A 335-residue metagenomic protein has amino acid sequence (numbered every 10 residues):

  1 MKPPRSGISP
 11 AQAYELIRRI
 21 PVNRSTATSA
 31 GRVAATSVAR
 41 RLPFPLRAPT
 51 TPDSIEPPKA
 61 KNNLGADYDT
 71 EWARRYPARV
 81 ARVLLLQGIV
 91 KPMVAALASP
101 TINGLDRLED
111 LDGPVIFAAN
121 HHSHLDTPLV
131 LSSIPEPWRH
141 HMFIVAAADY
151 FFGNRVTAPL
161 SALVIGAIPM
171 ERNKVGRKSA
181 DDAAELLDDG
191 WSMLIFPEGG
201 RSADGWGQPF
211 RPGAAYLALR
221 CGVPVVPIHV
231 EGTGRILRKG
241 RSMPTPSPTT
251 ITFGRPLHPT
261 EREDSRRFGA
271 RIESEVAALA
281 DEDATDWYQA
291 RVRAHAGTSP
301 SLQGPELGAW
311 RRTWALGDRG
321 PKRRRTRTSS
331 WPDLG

Functional and structural regions predicted by a protein language model:
K2-A60, L64, D69, R74 (+2 more regions): Non-catalytic C-terminal accessory region of glycerolipid acyltransferases and related lyso-lipid remodeling enzymes
S25, R32, T36, R79-A98 (+2 more regions): Short hydrophobic helices that act as membrane-entry/anchoring signals
V90-H121: Helix-to-loop junction immediately C-terminal to a conserved catalytic motif
V90-M93, L163-P169, P197-G200: Short, basic, glycine/proline-bearing loop/turn elements
V94-L97, P137-R139, A162-V164, R220 (+1 more regions): Short, well-ordered coil/turn elements that cap or connect secondary structure elements
I102, I144, A167-P169, V225-P227 (+1 more regions): Conserved beta-strand scaffold positions in the cores of enzyme catalytic domains, especially in NTP/NDP-utilizing
I102-L105, N154, R177-A180: Structural motif corresponding to alpha-helix initiation and N-cap regions
D110-N173: Catalytic core of membrane glycerolipid acyltransferases/transacylases, capturing the structured, soluble-facing
